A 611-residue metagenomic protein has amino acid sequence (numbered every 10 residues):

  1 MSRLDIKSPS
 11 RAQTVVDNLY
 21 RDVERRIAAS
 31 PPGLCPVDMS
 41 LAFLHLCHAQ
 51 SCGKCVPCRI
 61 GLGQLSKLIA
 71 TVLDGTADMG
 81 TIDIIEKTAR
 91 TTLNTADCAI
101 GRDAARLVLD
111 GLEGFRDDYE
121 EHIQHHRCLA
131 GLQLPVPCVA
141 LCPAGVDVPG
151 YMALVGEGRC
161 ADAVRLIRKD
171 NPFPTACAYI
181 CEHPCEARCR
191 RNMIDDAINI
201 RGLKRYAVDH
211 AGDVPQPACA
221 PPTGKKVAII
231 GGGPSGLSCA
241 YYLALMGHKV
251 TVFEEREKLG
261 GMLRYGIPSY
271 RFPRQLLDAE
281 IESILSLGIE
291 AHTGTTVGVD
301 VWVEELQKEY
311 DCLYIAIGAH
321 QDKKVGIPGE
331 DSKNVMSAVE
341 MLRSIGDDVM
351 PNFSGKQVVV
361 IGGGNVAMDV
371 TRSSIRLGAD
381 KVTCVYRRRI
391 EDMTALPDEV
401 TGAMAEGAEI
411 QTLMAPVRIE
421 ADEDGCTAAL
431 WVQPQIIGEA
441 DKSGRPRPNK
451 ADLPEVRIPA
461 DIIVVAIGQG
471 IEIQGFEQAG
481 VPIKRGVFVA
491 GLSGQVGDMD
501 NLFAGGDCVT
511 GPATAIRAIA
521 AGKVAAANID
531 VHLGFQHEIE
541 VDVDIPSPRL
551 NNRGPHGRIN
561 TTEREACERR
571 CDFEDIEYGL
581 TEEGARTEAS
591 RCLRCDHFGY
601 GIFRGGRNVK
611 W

Functional and structural regions predicted by a protein language model:
M1-L129: Redox cofactor-anchoring modules in respiratory/redox and cofactor-processing assemblies
H45-K67, R90-L107, A130-G150, P172-M193 (+1 more regions): Local cysteine-cluster metal-coordination motifs and their immediate loop/turn environment, predominantly Fe-S cluster
C128-L129, P137-C138, T401-G402, A415-A421 (+4 more regions): Mid-to-C-terminal Rossmann-like scaffold of FAD/NAD(P)H-dependent oxidoreductases
Y206-A220, A279-V299, D322-L377, I483-M499: Glycine-rich dinucleotide-binding loop and its adjacent helix/turn
P221, K226-A228, D278-I327, R418-W431 (+3 more regions): Feature captures the FAD/FMN-dependent oxidoreductase FAD-binding
K249-V252, R256-L287, A291, I345 (+2 more regions): Rossmann-like dinucleotide-binding cores of NAD(P)H-dependent redox enzymes
D331-K356, A440-P512, I545, N551-G554: FAD-site-proximal beta/loop scaffold in flavoenzymes
V370, G505-I539: A conserved FAD-binding loop/helix module that cradles the flavin
